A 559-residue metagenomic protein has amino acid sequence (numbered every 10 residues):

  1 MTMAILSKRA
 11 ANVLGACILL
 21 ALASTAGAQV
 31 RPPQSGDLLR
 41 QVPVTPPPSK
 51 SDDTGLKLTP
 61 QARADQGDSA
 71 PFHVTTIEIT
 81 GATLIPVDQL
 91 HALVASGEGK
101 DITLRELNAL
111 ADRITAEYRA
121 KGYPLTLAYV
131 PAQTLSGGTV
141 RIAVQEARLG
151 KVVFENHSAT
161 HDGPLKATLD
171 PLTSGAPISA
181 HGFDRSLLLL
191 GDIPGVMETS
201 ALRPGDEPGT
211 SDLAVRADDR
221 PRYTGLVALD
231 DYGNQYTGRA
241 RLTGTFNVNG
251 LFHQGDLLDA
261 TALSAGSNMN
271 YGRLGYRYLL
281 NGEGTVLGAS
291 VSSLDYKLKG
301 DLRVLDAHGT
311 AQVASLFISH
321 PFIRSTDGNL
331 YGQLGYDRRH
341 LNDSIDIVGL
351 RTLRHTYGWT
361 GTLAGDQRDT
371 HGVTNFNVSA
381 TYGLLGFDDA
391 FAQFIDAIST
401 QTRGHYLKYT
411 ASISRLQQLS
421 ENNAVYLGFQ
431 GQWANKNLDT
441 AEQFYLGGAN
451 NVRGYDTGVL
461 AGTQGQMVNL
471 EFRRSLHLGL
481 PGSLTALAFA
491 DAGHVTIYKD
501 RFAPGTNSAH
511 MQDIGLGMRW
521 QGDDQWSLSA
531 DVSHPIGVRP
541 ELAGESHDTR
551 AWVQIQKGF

Functional and structural regions predicted by a protein language model:
Q29-G233, T245, A262-N270, F429-G431: Periplasmic polypeptide-binding modules associated with outer-membrane biogenesis and secretion
G209, G238-L242, N268-G272, T310-A314 (+5 more regions): Residues that define the transmembrane beta-barrel architecture of outer-membrane proteins
A217, V248-G250, Y278-L280, H320-F322 (+6 more regions): Residue-level signature of outer-membrane beta-barrel architecture
Y223-G225, F252-L258, G282-G288, Y296 (+5 more regions): Repeated loop/turn-to-beta-strand initiation elements of outer-membrane beta-barrel proteins
T224-G233, G244, Q254-G266, G272-L274 (+6 more regions): Transmembrane beta-strand segments that form the barrel wall of outer-membrane beta-barrel proteins
G225-V227, F246, L258-A262, L287-V291 (+9 more regions): Membrane-embedded beta-strand positions of outer-membrane beta-barrel proteins
F246, W520, H547-F559: Outer-membrane beta-barrel "beta-signal"
N342-D500, P504, R539-E545, Q556: C-terminal outer-membrane beta-barrel translocator/porin domains of Gram-negative envelope proteins and their
